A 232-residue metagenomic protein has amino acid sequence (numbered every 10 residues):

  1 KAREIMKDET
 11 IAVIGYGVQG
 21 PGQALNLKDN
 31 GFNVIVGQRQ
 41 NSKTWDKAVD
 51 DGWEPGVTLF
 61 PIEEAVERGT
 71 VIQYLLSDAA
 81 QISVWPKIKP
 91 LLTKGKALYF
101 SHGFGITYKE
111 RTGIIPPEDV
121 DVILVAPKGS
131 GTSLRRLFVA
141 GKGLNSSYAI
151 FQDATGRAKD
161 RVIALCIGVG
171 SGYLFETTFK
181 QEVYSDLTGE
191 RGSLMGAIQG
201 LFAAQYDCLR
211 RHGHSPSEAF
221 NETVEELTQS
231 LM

Functional and structural regions predicted by a protein language model:
K1-G56: NAD(P)+-binding Rossmann beta1-loop-alpha1 motif at the extreme N-terminus of oxidoreductases
T10-A12, N33-I35, V57-T58, T70-Y74 (+5 more regions): Structural motif
G31, A80, I88, L92 (+3 more regions): Structural signal for hydrophobic packing residues in well-ordered secondary-structure cores of soluble enzyme domains
R39-Q40, D51-T107, I115-S130: Rossmann-like NAD(P)-binding element
W45, A65, Q81, P216-F220: Small-residue helix-packing motif on alpha-helices
Y99-R191: Rossmann-fold dinucleotide-binding core
S171-M232: Helical "substrate-binding/catalytic lid" subdomain of Rossmann-like NAD(P)-dependent dehydrogenases/reductases
